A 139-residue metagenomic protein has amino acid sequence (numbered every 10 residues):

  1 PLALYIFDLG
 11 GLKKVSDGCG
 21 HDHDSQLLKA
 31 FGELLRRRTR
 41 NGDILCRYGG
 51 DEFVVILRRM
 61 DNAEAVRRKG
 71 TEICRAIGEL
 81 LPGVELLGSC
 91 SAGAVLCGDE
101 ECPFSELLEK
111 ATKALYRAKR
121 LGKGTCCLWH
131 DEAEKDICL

Functional and structural regions predicted by a protein language model:
P1-A3, G10-R37, C46-G50, V54-V55 (+3 more regions): Conserved long alpha-helical elements within nucleotide-processing catalytic cores of c-di-GMP signaling and class III
L4-I6, L128: Core hydrophobic beta-sheet residues of small sensory/regulatory alpha/beta domains, primarily PAS-family
D17, I56-D61, G78, C97-G98: Residue-level recognition of strand-loop junctions within catalytic nucleotide-signaling folds
H21, R67-G70, P82, C97-C127 (+1 more regions): Catalytic-core segments of nucleotide cyclases and related cyclic-nucleotide turnover enzymes
I44-R47, L86: A short pre-motif secondary-structure segment
R59-M60, D131-A133: Two-component histidine kinase transmitter core
